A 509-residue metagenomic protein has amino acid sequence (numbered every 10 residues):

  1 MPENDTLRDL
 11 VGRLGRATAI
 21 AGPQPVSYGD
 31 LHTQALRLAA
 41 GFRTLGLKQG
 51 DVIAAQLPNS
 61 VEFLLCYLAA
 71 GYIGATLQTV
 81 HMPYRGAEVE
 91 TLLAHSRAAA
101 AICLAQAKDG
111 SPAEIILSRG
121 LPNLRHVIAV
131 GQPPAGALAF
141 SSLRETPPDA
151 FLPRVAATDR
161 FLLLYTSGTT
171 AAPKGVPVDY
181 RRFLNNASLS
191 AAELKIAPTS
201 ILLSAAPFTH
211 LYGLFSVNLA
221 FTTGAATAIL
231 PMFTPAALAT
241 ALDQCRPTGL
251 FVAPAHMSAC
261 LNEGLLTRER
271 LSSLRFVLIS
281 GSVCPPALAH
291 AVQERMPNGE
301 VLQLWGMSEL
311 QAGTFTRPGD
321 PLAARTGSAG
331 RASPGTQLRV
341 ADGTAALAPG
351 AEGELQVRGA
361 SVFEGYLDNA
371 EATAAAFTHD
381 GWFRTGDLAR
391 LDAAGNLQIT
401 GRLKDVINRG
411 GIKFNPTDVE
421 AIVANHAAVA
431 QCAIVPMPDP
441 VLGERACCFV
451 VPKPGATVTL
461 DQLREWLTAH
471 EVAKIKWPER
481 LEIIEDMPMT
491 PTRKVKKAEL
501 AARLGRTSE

Functional and structural regions predicted by a protein language model:
E3, R16-S60, L64-L68, R85-E90 (+2 more regions): Conserved AMP-binding/adenylate-forming core of the ANL superfamily
G15, E145-Y165, A172, K195-I201: Conserved pre-ATP/AMP-binding loop-to-beta segment of ANL
S27-G29, F161-N185: Conserved AMP-binding A3 loop
T44-L45, Y72-S141, P454-A456: Structural core segment of the AMP-binding/adenylate-forming
G74, L184-I201, T209-G249, E263: Conserved AMP-binding/adenylation subdomain of ANL enzymes
Y84-T91, A101-C103, L250, G359 (+4 more regions): AMP-binding/adenylate-forming catalytic core of the ANL superfamily
T222, P247-F251, L261-A324, Q337 (+1 more regions): Gly/Ser/Thr-rich phosphate-binding loop
R331-G335, G343-A376, F414: Conserved ATP/PPi-binding loop(s) of AMP-dependent carboxylate-activating enzymes
